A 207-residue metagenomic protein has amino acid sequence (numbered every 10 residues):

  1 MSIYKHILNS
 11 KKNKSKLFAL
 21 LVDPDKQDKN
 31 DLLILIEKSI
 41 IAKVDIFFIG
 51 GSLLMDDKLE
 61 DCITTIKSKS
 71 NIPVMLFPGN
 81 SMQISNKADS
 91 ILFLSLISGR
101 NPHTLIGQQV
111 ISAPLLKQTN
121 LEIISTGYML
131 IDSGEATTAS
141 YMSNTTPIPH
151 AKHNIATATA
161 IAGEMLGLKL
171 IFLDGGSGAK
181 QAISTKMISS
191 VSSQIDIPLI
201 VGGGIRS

Functional and structural regions predicted by a protein language model:
M1-N9, D28-L33: Short N-terminal or domain-adjacent regulatory/targeting segments
N13-L17, P24-V201, I205-S207: Alpha/beta enzyme core
